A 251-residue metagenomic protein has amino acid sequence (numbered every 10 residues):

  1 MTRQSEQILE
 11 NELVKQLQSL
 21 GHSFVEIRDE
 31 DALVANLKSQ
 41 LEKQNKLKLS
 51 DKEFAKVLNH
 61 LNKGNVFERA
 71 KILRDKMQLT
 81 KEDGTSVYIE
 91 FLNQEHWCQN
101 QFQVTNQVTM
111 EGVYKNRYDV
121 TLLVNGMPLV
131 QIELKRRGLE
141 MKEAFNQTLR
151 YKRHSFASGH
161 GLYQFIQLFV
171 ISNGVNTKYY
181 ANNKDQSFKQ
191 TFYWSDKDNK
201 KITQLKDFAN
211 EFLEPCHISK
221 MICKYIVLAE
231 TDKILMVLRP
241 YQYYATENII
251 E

Functional and structural regions predicted by a protein language model:
T2-E251: ATP-dependent helicase/translocase motor core
